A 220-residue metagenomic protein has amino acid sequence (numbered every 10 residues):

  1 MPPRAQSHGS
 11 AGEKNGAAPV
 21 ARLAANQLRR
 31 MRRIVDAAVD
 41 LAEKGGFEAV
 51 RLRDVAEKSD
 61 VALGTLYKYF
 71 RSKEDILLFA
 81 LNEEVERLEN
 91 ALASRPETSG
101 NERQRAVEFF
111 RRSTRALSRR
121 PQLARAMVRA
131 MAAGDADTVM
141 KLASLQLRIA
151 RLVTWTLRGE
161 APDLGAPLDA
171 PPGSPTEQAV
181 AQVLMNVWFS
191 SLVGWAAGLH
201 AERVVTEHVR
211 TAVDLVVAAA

Functional and structural regions predicted by a protein language model:
M1-R29, L164, L168: N-terminal intrinsically disordered/low-complexity leader segments
Q27-A38, V55, A80-L88: Generic hydrophobic, amphipathic alpha-helix propensity
R33, L41-D75, F79: Helix-turn-helix
I34-A42, S113, W188: Short hydrophobic clusters on alpha-helical segments that form packing/core surfaces in small helical domains
F79, A93-Q122, L168-S174, A181: Hydrophobic alpha-helical connector segments
L92-R95, S99, M127-G134, W195-L199: Secondary-structure edge/capping motif, primarily at the C-terminal ends of alpha-helices and the immediately following
L117-A143, T154, S190-G194: Amphipathic alpha-helical segments used for helix-helix packing
A136-L168, S174-F189, T206-V217: Amphipathic alpha-helical packing segments from all-alpha helical-bundle domains
